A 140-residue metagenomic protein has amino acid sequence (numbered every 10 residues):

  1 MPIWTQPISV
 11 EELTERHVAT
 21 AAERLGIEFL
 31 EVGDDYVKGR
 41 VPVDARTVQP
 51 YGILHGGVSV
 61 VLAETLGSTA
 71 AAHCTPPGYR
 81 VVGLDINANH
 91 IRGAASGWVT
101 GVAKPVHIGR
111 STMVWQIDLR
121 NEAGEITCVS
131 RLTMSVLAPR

Functional and structural regions predicted by a protein language model:
M1-R140: Terminal targeting signals and extreme-terminal segments of soluble enzymes
